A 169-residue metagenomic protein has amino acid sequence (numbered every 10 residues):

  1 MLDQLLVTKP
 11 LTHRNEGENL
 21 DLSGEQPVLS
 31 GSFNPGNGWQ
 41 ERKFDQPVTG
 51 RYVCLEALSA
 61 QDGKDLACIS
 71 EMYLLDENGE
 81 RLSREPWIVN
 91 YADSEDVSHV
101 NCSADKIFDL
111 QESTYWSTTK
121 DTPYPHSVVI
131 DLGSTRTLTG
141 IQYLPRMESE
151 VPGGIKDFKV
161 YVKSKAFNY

Functional and structural regions predicted by a protein language model:
M1-L22, P35-P86, D93-Y169: Aromatic, loop-rich ligand-recognition surfaces of beta-strand-rich domains
G24-N34: Solvent-exposed serine/threonine-rich low-complexity stretches and specific carbohydrate-binding patches
